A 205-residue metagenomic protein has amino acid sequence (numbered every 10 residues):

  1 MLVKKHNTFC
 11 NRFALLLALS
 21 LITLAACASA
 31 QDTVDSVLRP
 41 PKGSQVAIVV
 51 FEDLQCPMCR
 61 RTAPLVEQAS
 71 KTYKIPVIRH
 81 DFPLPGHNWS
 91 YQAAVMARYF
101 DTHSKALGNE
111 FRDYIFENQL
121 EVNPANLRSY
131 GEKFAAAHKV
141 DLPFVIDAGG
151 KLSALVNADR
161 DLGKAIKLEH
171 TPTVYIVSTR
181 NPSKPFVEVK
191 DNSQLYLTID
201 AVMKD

Functional and structural regions predicted by a protein language model:
L2, F9, F13-W89, K151-H170 (+1 more regions): Extracytoplasmic thiol/disulfide redox context detector
R39, T102, N118, I146-D147 (+1 more regions): Short N-terminal micro-motifs specific to bacterial/archaeal maturation and metal-cluster initiation sites
D53, H87, E121, I146 (+2 more regions): Charge-dense, low-complexity intrinsically disordered segments
L54, R60-A136: Structural alpha/beta surface segment adjacent to cysteine/selenocysteine redox centers across thiol/disulfide enzymes
E132-D205: C-terminal cap of thioredoxin/glutaredoxin-like
